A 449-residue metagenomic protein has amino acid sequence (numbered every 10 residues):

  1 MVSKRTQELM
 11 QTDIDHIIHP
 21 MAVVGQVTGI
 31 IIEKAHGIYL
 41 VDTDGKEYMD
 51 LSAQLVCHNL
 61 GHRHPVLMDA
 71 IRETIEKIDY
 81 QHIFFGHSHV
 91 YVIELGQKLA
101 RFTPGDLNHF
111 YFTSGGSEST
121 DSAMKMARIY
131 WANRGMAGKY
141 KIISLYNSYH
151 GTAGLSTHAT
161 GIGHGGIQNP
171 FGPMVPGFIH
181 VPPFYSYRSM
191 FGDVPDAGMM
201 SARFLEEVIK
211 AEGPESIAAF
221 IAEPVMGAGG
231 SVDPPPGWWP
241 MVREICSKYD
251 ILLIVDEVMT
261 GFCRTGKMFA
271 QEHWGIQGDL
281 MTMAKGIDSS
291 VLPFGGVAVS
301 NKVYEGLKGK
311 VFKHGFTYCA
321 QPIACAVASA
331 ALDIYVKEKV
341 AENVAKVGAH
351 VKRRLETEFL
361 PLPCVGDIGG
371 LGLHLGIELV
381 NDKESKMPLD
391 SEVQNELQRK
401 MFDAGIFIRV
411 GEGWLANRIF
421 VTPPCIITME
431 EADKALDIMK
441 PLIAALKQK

Functional and structural regions predicted by a protein language model:
M1-K449: Conserved N-terminal phosphate-binding loop of PLP-dependent enzymes in the Aspartate aminotransferase
